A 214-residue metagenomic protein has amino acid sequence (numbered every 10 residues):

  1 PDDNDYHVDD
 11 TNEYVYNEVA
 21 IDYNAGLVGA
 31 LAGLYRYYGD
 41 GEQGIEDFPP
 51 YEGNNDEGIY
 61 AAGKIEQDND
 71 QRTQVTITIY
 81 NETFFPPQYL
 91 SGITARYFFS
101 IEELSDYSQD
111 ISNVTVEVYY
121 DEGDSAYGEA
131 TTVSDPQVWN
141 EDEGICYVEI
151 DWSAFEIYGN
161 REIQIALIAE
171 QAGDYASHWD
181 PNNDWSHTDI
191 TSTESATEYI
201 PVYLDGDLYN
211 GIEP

Functional and structural regions predicted by a protein language model:
P1-D9, G123-E129, A176-T193: Surface-exposed intrinsically disordered loops and tails
P1-G41: Aromatic (Trp/Tyr) and acidic
G39-R72, I101-E103, I111, E117-Y119: Low-complexity, acidic Ser/Thr/Pro/Gly-rich terminal tails and inter-domain linkers that flank the onset of structured
A61, T73-I77, A95, V148 (+1 more regions): Hydrophobic residues positioned within well-ordered beta-strands of beta-sheet architectures
K64-Q74, V138-Y147: Short, ordered beta-strand-loop transition motifs
N69-I101: Short beta-strand elements of extracellular/lumenal beta-sandwich folds
E102-I157, Q164: A surface/secretory-pathway sequence property marking extracellular, secreted, or lumenal proteins enriched
W139-P214: Terminal connector regions
